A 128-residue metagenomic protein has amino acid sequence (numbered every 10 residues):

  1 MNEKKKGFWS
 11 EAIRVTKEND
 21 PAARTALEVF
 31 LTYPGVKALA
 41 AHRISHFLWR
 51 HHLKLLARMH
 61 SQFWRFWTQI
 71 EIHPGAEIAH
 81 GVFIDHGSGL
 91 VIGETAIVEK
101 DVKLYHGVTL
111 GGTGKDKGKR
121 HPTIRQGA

Functional and structural regions predicted by a protein language model:
M1-T68: Terminal amphipathic alpha-helical/low-complexity segments used for targeting or macromolecular assembly
H52-A128: Flexible, glycine/small-residue-enriched loop-and-beta-strand segment within the central core of proteins
